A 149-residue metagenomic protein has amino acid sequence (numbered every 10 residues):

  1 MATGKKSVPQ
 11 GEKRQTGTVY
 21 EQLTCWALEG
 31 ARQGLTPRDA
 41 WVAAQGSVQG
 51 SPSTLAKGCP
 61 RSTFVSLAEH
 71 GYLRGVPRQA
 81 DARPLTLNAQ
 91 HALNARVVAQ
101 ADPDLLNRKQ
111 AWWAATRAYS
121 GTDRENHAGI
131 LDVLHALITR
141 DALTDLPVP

Functional and structural regions predicted by a protein language model:
A2-P52: Short, amphipathic alpha-helical interface elements at domain boundaries that mediate macromolecular binding
Q10-G17, A80-W113: Short, amphipathic alpha-helical interaction segments positioned at domain boundaries
Y20-L28, V65, H91-V97, I130-I138: Amphipathic alpha-helical elements of HEAT/ARM-like alpha-solenoid repeat scaffolds that form extended
T36-V42, P103-R117, V148: Short, charged amphipathic recognition helices of the HTH superfamily and cognate SANT/SANTA-like modules
A43-A56, W113-H127: Short helix-coil junctions and helix-kink-helix linkers
T54-E69, T122-A136: Short amphipathic alpha-helical interaction segments
A68-P77, D141-V148: A short, conserved structural fragment
A115-P149: Terminal recognition/anchoring or ligand-binding modules at protein termini
